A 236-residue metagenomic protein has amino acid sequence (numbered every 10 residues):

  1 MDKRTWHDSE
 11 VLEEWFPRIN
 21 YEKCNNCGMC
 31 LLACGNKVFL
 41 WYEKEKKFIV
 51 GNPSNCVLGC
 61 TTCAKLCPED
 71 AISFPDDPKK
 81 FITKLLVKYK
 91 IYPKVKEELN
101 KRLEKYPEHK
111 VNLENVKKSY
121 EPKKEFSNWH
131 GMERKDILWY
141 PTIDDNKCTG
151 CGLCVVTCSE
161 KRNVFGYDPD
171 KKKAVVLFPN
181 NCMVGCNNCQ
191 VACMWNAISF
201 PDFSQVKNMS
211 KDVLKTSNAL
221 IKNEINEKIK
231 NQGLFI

Functional and structural regions predicted by a protein language model:
M1-W15, P53-P141, D145-K147, V155-G166 (+1 more regions): Flanking helices and flexible, charged tails adjoining ferredoxin-like Fe-S electron-transfer domains in multi-subunit
E14-F16, C24-N26, C148-G150: Acidic, low-complexity mobile loops and tails
I19: Conserved catalytic Walker-motif region of ABC-type ATPase nucleotide-binding domains
E22, L32-N36: The feature marks the first
M29, L153: A short, cysteine/histidine-rich metal-binding "knuckle" motif
N36-E45, I49, E160-K171, V175: Short recognition patches in nucleic-acid-associated and regulatory proteins
